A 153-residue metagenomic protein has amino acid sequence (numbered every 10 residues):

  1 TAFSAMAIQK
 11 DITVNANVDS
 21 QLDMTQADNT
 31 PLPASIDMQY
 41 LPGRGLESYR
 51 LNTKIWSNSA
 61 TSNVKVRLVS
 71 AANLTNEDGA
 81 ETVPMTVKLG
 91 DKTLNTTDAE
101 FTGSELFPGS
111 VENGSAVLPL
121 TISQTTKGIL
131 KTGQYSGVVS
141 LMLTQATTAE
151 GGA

Functional and structural regions predicted by a protein language model:
A2-S4: N-terminal signal peptide c-region/cleavage motif recognized by signal peptidases
M6-G79, N113-A153: N-terminal small/polar-rich segments of proteins
E81-K92: Short, surface-exposed beta-strand/strand-loop-strand elements in extracellular ectodomains
G90-N113: Extended, solvent-exposed segments with strong compositional bias
